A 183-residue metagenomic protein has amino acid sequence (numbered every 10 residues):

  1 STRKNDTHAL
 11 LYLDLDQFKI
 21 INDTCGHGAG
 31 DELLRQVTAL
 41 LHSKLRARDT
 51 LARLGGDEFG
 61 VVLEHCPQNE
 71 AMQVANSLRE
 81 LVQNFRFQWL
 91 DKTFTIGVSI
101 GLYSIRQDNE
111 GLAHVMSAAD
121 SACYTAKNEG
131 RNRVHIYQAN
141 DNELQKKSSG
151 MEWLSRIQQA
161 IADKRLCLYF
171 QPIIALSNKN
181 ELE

Functional and structural regions predicted by a protein language model:
T2-A9, D16-R46, A52-E64, Q68-N76 (+2 more regions): Conserved long alpha-helical elements within nucleotide-processing catalytic cores of c-di-GMP signaling and class III
T2-N5, A29, Q171-I174, N178-E183: Short, intrinsically disordered, charge-balanced linker/junction segments flanking boundaries in proteins
T7, A113-H114, N132, L182-E183: Short beta-strand edge/capping elements of PAS-family sensory modules
H27, M72, L90, I105-R131 (+1 more regions): Catalytic-core segments of nucleotide cyclases and related cyclic-nucleotide turnover enzymes
L40, K44, S77, L81-F85 (+2 more regions): Amphipathic alpha-helical regulatory segments at dimerization interfaces that relay allosteric signals between sensory
R53, N69-Q73, V82-V98, K127 (+1 more regions): Catalytic core regions of nucleotide second-messenger enzymes
V62-A71, L90-T93, V98-V115, N140-Q145 (+1 more regions): Catalytic strand-loop-helix junctions within cyclic-nucleotide turnover domains
T125-F170: C-di-GMP signaling machinery
